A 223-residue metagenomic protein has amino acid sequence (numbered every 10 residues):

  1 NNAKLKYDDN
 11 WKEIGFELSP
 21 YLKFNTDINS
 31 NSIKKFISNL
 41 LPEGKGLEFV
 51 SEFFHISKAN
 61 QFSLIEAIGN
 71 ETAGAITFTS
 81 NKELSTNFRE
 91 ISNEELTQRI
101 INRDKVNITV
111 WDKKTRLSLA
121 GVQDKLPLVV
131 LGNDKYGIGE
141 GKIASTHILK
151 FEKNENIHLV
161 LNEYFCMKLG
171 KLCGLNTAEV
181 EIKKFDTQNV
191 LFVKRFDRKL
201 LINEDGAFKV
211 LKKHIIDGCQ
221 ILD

Functional and structural regions predicted by a protein language model:
N1-D223: Phosphate/dinucleotide-binding and metal-coordinating scaffold of catalytic cores in nucleotide-dependent enzymes
